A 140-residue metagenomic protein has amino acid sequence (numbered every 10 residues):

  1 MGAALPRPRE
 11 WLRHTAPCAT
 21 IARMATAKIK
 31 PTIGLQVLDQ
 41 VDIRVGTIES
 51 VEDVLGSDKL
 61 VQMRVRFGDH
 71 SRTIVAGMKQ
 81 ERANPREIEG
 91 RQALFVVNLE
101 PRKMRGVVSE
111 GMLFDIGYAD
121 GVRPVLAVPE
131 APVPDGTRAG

Functional and structural regions predicted by a protein language model:
M1-A4, P8: Intrinsic, low-complexity polybasic segments
E10-R13, E100: Hydrophobic alpha-helical elements and their junctions with loops/disorder across both membrane and soluble proteins
R13-H14, A19-T20: Short, positively charged and aromatic/hydrophobic N-terminal segments
T20-G140: Phosphate-backbone binding interfaces of nucleic-acid-interacting proteins
